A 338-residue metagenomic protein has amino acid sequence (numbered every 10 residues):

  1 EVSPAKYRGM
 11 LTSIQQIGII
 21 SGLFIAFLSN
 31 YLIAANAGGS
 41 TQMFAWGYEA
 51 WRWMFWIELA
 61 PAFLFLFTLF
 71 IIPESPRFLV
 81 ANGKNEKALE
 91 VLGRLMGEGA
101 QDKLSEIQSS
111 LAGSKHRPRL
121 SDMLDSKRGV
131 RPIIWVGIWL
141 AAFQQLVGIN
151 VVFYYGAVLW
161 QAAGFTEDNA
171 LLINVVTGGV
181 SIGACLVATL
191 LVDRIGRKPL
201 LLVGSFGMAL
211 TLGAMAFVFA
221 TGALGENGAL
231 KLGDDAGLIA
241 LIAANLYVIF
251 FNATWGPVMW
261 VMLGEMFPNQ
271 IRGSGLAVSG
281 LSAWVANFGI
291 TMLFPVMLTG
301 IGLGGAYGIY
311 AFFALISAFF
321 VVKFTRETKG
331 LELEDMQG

Functional and structural regions predicted by a protein language model:
V2-K87, G93, A112-G338: Alpha-helical transmembrane bundle of multi-pass membrane proteins
L95-K103, G338: Short arginine-rich
A100-A112, N174: Short, well-structured alpha-helical segments
